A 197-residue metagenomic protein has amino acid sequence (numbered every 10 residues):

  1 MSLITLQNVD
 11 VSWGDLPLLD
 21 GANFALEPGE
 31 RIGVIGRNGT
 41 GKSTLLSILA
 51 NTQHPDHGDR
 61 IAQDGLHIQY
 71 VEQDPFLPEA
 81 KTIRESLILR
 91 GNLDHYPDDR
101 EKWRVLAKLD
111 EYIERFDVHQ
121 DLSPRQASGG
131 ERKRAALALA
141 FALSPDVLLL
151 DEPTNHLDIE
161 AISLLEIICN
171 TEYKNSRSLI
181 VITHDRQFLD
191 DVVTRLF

Functional and structural regions predicted by a protein language model:
M1-F197: ABC ATP-binding cassette signature C-motif
